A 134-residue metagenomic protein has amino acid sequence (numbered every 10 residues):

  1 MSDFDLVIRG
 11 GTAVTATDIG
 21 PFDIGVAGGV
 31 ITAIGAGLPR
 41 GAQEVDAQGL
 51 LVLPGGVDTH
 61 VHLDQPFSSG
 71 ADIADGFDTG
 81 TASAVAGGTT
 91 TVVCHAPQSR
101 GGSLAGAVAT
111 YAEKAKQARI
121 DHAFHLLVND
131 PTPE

Functional and structural regions predicted by a protein language model:
M1-A42: N-terminal metal-binding scaffold of metallo-dependent hydrolase/deaminase domains
D5-L6, Q43, L50-L51, T90-V92 (+1 more regions): Structural motif
V7, G25, A33, D58-H62 (+2 more regions): Short, conserved beta-strand segments within well-ordered enzyme catalytic domains that often line or immediately flank
G11, I24, G29, G49 (+4 more regions): Divalent metal-coordination and catalytic microenvironments
G35, Q48, L126: Residues at the C-termini of beta-strands that transition into short coil/loop
A47-Q117: Metal-associated gating/positioning segment near the N- to mid-region
E113-V128: A glycine-rich helix N-cap at a beta->alpha junction
P131-E134: Short, intrinsically disordered, charge-balanced linker/junction segments flanking boundaries in proteins
